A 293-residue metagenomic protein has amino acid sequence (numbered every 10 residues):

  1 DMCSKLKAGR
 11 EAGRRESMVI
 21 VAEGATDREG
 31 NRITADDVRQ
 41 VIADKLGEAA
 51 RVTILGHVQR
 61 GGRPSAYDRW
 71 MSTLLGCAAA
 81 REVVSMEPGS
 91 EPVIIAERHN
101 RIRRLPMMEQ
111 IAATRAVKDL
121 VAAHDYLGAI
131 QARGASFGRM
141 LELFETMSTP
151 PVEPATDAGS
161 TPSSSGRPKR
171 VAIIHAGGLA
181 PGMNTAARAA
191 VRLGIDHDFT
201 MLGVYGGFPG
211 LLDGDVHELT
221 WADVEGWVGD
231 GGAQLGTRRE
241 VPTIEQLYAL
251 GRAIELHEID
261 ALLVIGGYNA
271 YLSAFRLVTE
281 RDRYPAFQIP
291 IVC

Functional and structural regions predicted by a protein language model:
D1, I54, D198, Y205 (+1 more regions): Short, acidic/small-residue loops that bind anionic groups at enzyme active sites
D1-R81, S85-R103, M107, G178-L179: Glycine-rich phosphate/diphosphate-binding loops and the adjacent beta-loop-alpha structural elements that coordinate
R15-M18, R28, R32-D36, V52 (+9 more regions): Electropositive phosphate-/nucleotide-binding environments in soluble metabolic enzymes
V19-A22, R170-A180, A233-T237, D260-G266: Short glycine-rich or small-residue beta-strand-to-loop segments that form or flank ligand, phosphate, metal/Fe-S
T34, T185-A190, Y268-I289: Short Gly/Thr/Asp-enriched flexible loops that form oxyanion-binding sites at enzyme active sites
D37, S90-G166: Phosphate-binding loop/pocket of nucleotide- and phosphate-handling active sites
A132-S164, L211-D260, N269-L272: Glycine-rich oxoanion-binding loops at beta->alpha junctions
S164-L212: N-terminal phosphate-binding or glycine-rich loops at protein starts, especially the Walker A/P-loop of NTPases
